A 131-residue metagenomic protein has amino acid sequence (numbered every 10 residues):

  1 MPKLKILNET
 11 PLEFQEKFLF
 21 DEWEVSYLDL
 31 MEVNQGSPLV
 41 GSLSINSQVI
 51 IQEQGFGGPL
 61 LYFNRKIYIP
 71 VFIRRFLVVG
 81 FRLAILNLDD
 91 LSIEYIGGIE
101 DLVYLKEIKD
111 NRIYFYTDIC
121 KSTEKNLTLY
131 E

Functional and structural regions predicted by a protein language model:
M1-K17, D29-Q54, V78-I99, T117-E131: Surface-exposed loop/turn elements that mediate protein-protein interactions on large endomembrane-trafficking
P2-E24, Q52-R65, P70-F72, I96-R112: Repeated scaffold domains used in trafficking and secretory/extracellular systems, primarily beta-propellers
R74-F76: His-enriched metal-coordination microenvironments in redox/metal-binding proteins
